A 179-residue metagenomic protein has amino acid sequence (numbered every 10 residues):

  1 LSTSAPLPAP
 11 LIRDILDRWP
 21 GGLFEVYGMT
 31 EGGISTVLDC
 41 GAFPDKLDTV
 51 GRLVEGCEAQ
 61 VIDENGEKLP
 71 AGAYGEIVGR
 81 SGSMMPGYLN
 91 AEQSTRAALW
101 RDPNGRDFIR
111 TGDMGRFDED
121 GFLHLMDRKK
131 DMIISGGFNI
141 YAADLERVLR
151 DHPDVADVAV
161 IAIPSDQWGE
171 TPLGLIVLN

Functional and structural regions predicted by a protein language model:
L1-D45, E58, N65-K68: Gly/Ser/Thr-rich phosphate-binding loop
R13, D48, R147: Active-site phosphate/pyrophosphate- and oxyanion-stabilizing loops and adjacent acidic/basic residues in soluble
G21, G56, S94, D154-D157: Glycine-centered tight turns that cap/initiate beta-strands
F24-E31, G51-L53, I161-P164: Beta-strand->loop->alpha-helix junctions that form or flank phosphate-binding loops in nucleotide-handling enzymes
G28, S81, P86-G87, R106-D107 (+1 more regions): AMP-binding/adenylate-forming catalytic core of the ANL superfamily
R52-G56, E67-W100, I140: Conserved ATP/PPi-binding loop(s) of AMP-dependent carboxylate-activating enzymes
E58-A59, M114: Generic short beta-strand
D63-E67, Y74, N104, E119-D120: Residue-level recognition of short loop/turn positions
